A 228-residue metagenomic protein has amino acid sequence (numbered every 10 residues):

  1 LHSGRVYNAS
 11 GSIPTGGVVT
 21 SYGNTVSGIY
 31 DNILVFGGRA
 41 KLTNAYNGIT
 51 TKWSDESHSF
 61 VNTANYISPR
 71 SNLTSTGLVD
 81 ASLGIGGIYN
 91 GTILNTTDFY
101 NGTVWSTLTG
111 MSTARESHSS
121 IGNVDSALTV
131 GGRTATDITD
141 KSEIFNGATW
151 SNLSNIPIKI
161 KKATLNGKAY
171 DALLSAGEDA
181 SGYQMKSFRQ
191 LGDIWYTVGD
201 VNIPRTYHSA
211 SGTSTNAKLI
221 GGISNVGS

Functional and structural regions predicted by a protein language model:
L1-S228: Kelch-like beta-propeller repeat domains
